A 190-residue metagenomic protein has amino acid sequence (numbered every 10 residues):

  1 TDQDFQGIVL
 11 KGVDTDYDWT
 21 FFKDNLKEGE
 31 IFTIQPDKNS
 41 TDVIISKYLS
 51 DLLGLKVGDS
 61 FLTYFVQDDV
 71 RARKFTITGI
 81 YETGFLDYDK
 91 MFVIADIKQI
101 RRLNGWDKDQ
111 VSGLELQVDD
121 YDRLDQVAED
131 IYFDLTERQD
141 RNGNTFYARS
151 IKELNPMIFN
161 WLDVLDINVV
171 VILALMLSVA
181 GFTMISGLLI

Functional and structural regions predicted by a protein language model:
T1, G187-I190: Short, intrinsically disordered, charge-balanced linker/junction segments flanking boundaries in proteins
T1-D109: A structural signal for hydrophobic secondary-structure junctions, strongest on transmembrane helix-loop-helix units
I8, F75-G79, F146, P156 (+1 more regions): Small-residue-enriched segments and motifs
L49-S50, D109-Y132, F146-Y147: A short beta-strand structural signal in non-transmembrane regions
F65, F92, E115-L116, S150: Small/polar loops that bind or transfer phosphate-bearing groups
E82-G84, L116-D125, K152-N155: Structural beta->alpha junctions
L124-D130, D134-F182, L188: Peri-transmembrane interface segments
